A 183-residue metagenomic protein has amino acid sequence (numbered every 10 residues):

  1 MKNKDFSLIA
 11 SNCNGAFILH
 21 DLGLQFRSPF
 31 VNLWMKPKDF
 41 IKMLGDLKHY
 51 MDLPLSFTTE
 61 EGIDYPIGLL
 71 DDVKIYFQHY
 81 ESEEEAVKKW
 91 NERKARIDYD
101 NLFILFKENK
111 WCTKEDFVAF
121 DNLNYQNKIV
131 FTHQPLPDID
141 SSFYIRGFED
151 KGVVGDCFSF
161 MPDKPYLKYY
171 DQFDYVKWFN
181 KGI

Functional and structural regions predicted by a protein language model:
M1-I183: Extracellular glycan-modifying ectodomains
